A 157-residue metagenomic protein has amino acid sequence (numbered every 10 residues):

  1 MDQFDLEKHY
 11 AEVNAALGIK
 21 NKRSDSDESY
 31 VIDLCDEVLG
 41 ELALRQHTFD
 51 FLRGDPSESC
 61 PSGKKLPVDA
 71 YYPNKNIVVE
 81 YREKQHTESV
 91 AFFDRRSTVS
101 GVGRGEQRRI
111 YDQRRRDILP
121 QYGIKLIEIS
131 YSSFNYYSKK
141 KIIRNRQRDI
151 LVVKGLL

Functional and structural regions predicted by a protein language model:
M1-L157: Nucleic-acid endo/exonuclease domains
